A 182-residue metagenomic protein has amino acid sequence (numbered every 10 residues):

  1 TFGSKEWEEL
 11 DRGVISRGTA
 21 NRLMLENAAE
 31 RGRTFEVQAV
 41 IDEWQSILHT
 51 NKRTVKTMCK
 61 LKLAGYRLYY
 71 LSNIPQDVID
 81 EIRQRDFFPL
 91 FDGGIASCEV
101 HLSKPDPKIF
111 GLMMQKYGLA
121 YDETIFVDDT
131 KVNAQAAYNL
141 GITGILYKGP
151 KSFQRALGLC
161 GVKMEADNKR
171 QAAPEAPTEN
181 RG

Functional and structural regions predicted by a protein language model:
T1-K56, L63-A64, L159: N-terminal helical cap/lid subdomain that shapes the substrate entry/recognition surface in HAD-like hydrolases
R53-E99: Substrate-recognition/cap helix-loop segment adjacent to the acidic, metal-dependent catalytic center of Asp-based
V55-L63, M114, A134, Y138: Surface-exposed amphipathic alpha-helices with a cationic face
Y66, I142, V162: Short phosphate-binding/catalytic loops that engage adenosine nucleotides
S103-K131: Conserved Lys-Pro-Asp/Glu-containing loop-to-beta segment of HAD-superfamily phosphomonoesterases, centered on
Y121-L159: Acidic, Mg2+-coordinating phosphoryl-transfer loop and its flanking beta/alpha structural elements, shared across
A173-P177: Short, low-complexity intrinsically disordered segments enriched in A/P/G/S/L with frequent Arg, especially at protein
